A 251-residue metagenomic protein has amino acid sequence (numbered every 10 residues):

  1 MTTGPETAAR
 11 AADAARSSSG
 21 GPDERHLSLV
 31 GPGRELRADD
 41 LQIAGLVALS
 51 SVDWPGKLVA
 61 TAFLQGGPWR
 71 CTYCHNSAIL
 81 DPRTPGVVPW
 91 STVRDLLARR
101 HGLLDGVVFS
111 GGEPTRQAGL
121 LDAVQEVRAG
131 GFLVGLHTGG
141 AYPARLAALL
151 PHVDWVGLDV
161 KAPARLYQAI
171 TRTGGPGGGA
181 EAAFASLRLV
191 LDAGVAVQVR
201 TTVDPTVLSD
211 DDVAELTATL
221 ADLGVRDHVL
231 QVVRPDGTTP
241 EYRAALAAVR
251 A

Functional and structural regions predicted by a protein language model:
M1-G56, D192, V203-A251: Auxiliary Fe-S-binding modules of radical SAM enzymes
E35-D40, D81-D95: Non-heme iron-sulfur electron-transfer modules
V52-V88: Canonical Radical SAM [4Fe-4S] cluster-binding loop centered on the CxxxCxxC motif and its immediate flanking residues
R94-G106, T115-R243: Conserved AdoMet/S-adenosylmethionine-binding subsite of the radical SAM
G112: Short, charge-patterned binding micro-sites
